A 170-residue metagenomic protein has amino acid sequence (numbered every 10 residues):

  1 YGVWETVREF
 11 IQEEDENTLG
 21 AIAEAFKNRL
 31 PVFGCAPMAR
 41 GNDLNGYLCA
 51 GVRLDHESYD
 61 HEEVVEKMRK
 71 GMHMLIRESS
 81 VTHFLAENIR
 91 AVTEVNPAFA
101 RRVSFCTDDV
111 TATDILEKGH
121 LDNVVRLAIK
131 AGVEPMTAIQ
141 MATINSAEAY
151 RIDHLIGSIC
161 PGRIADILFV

Functional and structural regions predicted by a protein language model:
Y1-L75, E87-N88: Hydrophobic, small-residue-rich alpha-helical packing segments that form membrane-like cores
T6-E14, F33-A36, H56, R77-V81 (+4 more regions): Glycine- and other small-residue-rich loops at beta-strand/loop junctions that grip anionic moieties
K27, V92-V170: His/Asp/Glu-enriched, well-ordered alpha-helical/loop segment that forms or immediately abuts the divalent-metal
V52-S58, M72-S80, V95-V103, G157-G162: Short, structured secondary-structure boundary patches
H83-L85: Active-site-proximal loop/helix segments of hydrolase catalytic cores
